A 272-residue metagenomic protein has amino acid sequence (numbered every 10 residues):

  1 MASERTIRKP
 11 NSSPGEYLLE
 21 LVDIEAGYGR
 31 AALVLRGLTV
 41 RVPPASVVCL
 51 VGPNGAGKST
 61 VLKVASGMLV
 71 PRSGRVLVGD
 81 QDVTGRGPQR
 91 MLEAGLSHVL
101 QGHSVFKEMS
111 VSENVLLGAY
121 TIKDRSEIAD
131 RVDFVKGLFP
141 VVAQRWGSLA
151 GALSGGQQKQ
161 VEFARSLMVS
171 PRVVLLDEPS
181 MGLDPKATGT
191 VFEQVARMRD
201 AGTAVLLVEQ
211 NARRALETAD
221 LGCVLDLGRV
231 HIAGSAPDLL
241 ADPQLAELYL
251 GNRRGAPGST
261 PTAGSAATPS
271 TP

Functional and structural regions predicted by a protein language model:
G29-R30, R86, V111-D130, L138-P140 (+1 more regions): ABC-type ATPase nucleotide-binding domains, specifically the catalytic core motifs of the NBD
V51-P53: The feature captures the beta-strand-to-loop junction immediately N-terminal to the Walker
S66: Helix-to-loop junction immediately C-terminal to a conserved catalytic motif
G74-V83, A94, E127-V132, G234: Conserved ABC transporter NBD signature motif
L149-L153: Conserved ABC ATPase signature
S166-L167: ABC ATPase C-loop
S170: Conserved catalytic motifs of ABC-family nucleotide-binding domains
